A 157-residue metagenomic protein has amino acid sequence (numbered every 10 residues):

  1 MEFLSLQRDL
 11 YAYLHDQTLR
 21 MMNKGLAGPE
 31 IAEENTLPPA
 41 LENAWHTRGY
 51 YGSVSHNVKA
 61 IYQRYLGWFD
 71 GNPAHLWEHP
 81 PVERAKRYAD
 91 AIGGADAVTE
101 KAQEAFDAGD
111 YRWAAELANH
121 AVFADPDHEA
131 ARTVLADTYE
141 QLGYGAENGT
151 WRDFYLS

Functional and structural regions predicted by a protein language model:
M1-S157: Accessory terminal helices/loops
